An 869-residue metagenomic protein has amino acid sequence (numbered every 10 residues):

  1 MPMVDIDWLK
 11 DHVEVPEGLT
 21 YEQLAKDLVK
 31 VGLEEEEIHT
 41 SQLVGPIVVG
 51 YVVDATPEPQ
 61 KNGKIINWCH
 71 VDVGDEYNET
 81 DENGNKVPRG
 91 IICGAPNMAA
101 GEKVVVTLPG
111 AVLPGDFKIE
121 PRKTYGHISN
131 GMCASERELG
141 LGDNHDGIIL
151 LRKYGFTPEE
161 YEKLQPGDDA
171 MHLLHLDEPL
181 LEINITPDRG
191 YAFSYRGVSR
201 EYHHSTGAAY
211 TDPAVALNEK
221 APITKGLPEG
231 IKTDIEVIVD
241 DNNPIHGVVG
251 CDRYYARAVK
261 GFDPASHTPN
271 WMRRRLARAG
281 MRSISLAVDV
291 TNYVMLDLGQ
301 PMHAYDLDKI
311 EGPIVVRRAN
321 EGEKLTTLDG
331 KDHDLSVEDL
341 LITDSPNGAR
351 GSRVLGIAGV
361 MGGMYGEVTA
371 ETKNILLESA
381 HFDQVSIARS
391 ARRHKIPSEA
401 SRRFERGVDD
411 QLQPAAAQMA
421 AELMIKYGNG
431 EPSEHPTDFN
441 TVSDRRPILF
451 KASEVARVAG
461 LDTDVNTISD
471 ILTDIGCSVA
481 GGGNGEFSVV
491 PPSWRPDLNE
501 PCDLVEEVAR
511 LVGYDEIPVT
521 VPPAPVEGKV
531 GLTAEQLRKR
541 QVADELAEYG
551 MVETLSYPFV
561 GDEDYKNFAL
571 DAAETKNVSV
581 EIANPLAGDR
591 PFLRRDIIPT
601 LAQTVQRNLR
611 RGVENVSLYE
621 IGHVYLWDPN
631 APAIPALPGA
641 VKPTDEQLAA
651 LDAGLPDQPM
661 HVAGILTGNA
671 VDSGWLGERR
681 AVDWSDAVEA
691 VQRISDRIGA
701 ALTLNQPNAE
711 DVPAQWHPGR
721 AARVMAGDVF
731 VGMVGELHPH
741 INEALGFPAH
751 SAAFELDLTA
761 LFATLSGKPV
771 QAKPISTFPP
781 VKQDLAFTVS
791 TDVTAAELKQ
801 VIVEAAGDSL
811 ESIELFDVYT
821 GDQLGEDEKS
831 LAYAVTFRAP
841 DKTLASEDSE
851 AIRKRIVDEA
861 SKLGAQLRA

Functional and structural regions predicted by a protein language model:
M1-E229, A258, G351, L376 (+6 more regions): Phosphate-backbone binding interfaces of nucleic-acid-interacting proteins
M3, Q23, T473-A480, Y619 (+3 more regions): A carboxyl-terminal module marker
M3-I6, H12, L24-K26, D54 (+4 more regions): Glycine/proline-enriched, intrinsically flexible loops and inter-domain linkers
L43-P46, E219-A221, V294-L296, V490 (+6 more regions): Beta-rich nucleic-acid/ligand-interaction surfaces
V49-I92, P166, R273-R274, R278 (+1 more regions): Conserved mixed alpha/beta core segments that line enzyme active sites in large multi-domain catalysts
R122, V315-V368, A524-Q658, R720 (+2 more regions): Class II aminoacyl-tRNA synthetase-like tRNA-binding/catalytic domains
I128-L150, M171, H175, P179 (+9 more regions): Mobile "lid/hinge" segments at catalytic clefts and subdomain interfaces of large enzymes
G197, I448-V616, T836-R838, T843-L844 (+1 more regions): Extended, well-folded interaction surfaces typified by the phenylalanyl-tRNA synthetase beta subunit core
